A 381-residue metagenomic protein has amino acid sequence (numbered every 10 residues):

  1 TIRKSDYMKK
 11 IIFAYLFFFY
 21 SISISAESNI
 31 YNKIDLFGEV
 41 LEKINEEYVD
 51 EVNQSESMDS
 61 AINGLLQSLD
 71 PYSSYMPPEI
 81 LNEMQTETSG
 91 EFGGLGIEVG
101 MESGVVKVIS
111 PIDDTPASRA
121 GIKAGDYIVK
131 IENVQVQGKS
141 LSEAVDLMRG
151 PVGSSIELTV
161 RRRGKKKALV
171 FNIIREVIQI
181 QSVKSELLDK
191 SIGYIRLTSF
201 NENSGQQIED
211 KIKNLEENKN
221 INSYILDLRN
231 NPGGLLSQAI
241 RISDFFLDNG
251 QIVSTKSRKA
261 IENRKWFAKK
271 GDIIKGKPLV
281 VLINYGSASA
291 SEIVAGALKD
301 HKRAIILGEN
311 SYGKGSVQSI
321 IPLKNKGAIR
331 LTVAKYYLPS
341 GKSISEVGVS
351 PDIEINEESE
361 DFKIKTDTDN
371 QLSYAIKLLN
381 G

Functional and structural regions predicted by a protein language model:
T1-Y7: Short, Lys/Arg-enriched N-terminal segments with co-localized hydrophobic residues within the first ~10-30 amino acids
K9-Y15: Sec-dependent signal peptide recognition, specifically the positively charged N-region followed immediately by
Y20-S23: N-terminal signal peptide c-region/cleavage motif recognized by signal peptidases
S25-K33, F37-Q54, P77, K107-S110 (+2 more regions): Cleft-lining beta-strand/loop regions that shape enzyme active-site pockets
V52-D70, R241: An acidic helix/loop motif centered on a single conserved Asp/Glu that marks catalytic or ligand-interacting sites
S60, Y72-S110: PDZ/PDZ-like peptide-tail recognition elements
N325-A334: Short acidic, Pro/Gly- and aromatic-enriched capping/linker segments at domain boundaries
K342-G381: Conserved functional hotspot residues or short segments at active or partner-binding sites across diverse domains
